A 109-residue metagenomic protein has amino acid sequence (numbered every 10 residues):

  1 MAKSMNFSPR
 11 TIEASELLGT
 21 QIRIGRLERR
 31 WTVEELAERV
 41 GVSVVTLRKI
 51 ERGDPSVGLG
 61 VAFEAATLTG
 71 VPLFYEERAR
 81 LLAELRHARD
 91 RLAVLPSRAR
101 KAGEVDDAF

Functional and structural regions predicted by a protein language model:
A2-E28: A short, Lys/Arg-rich alpha-helix, primarily the initiator
S15, V40, F74-E76: Short amphipathic alpha-helix starts
T20-E35, E64, V94-R100: Short basic helix-loop element that most often maps to the first helix and adjoining turn of HTH DNA-binding modules
R30-R48: Short alpha-helical DNA-recognition segment
G58-E76: DNA major-groove recognition helix of helix-turn-helix/homeodomain DNA-binding modules
E76-F109: Short, charged recognition helix plus adjacent turn of helix-turn-helix-like nucleic-acid-binding domains
